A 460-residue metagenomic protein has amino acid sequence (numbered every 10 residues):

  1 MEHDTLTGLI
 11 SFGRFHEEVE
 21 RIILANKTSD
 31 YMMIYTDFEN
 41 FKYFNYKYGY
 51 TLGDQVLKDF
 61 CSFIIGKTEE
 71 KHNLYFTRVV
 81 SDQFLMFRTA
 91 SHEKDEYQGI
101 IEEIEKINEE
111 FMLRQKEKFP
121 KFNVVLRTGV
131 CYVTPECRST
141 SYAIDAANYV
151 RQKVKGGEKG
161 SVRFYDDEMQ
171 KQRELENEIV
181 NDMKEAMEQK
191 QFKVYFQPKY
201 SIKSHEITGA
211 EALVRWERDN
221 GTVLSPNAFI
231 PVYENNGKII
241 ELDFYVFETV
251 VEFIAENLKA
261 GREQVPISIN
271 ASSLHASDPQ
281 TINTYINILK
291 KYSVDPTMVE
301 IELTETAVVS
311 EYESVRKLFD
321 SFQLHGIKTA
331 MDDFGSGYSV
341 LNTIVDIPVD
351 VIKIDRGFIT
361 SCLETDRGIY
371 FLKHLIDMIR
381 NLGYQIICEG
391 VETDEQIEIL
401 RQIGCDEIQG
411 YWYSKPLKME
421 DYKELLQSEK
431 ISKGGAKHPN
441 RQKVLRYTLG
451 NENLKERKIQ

Functional and structural regions predicted by a protein language model:
E2-M32, E39-G66, T77-S81, L85-M86 (+6 more regions): Conserved long alpha-helical elements within nucleotide-processing catalytic cores of c-di-GMP signaling and class III
E18, K171, L175-V232, N270 (+5 more regions): Active-site core of bacterial EAL-family cyclic-dinucleotide phosphodiesterase domains
Y31, C61-E93, I327-M331, Y384 (+1 more regions): Conserved helix-loop-beta segment at the catalytic/binding core of cyclic-nucleotide signaling proteins
M32, R78-Q83, F87-T89, M112-Q152 (+2 more regions): A short glycine-enriched loop-to-beta-strand structural element that forms part of the catalytic core of nucleotide
V125, T134, K153-E178, Y195 (+3 more regions): Flexible, glycine/charge-rich interdomain/linker segments that couple and regulate nucleotide signaling catalytic cores
Y142-D166, D182-K193, N220, I387 (+1 more regions): Catalytic/regulatory signature loops of cyclic-dinucleotide turnover enzymes and related class III nucleotidyl cyclases
I202-E211, N236-S314, G390, Q460: Catalytic core of bacterial c-di-GMP phosphodiesterases, primarily the EAL and HD-GYP domains, capturing alpha-helical
D219, S272-P279, M298-Y312, H325-Q460: EAL-family c-di-GMP phosphodiesterase catalytic domain
